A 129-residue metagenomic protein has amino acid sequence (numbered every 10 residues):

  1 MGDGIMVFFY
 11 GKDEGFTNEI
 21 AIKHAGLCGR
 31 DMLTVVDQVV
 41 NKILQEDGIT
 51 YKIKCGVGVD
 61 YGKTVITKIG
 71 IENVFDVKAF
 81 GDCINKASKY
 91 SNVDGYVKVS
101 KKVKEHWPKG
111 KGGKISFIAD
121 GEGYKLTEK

Functional and structural regions predicted by a protein language model:
M1-I20, V39-A79: Catalytic core of nucleotidyl cyclases, primarily class III adenylyl/guanylyl cyclases
E19-G26, F80, I84: Alpha-helix initiation and capping sites
K23-D37: Acidic, glycine-rich loop-and-strand cores that form catalytic or ligand-binding grooves in diverse globular domains
L27, D76-A79, S116-D120: Short, low-complexity, polar/charged sequence segments that are solvent-exposed and flexible
V36, V40, S91-D94, K111: Conserved NTP-handling cores and scaffolds of large molecular machines
T50-K52, N92, A119: A generic structural signal for short, non-catalytic loop/turn and secondary-structure boundary residues
D60-G62, D82-E105: Catalytic/regulatory signature loops of cyclic-dinucleotide turnover enzymes and related class III nucleotidyl cyclases
G95-K129: Intrinsically disordered, glycine/charged-rich C-terminal tails and inter-domain linkers that flank nucleotidyl cyclase
